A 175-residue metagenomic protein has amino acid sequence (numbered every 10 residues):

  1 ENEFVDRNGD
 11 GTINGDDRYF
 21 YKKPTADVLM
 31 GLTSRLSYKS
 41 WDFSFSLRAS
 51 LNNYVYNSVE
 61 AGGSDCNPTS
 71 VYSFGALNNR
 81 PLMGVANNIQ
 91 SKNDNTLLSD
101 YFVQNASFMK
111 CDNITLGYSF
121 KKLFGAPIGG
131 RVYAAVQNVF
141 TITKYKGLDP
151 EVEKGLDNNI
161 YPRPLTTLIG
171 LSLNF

Functional and structural regions predicted by a protein language model:
E1-S46, N88-A106, K110-N113, G117-K121: Outer-membrane beta-barrel transmembrane strand signature
K22-P24, N52-Y54, P150-E153: A short local loop/turn or secondary-structure capping micro-motif enriched for an aromatic residue
S37, R48-S50, A135-V139, N174: Outer-membrane beta-barrel pore domains and translocons
Y38-W41, L123-G129, P164-T166: Strand-connecting loop/turn motifs
S44, L51-V55, F140-T143: Flexible loop/turn segments at secondary-structure boundaries
F45, V132-A134, L171: Membrane-embedded beta-strand positions of outer-membrane beta-barrel proteins
S50-V136: Extracytoplasmic gating/loop element in the C-terminal half of outer-membrane beta-barrel translocons and assembly
S73-N78, L82-V85, D94-T96, T141-F175: C-terminal beta-signal and terminal closure region of outer-membrane beta-barrel proteins
